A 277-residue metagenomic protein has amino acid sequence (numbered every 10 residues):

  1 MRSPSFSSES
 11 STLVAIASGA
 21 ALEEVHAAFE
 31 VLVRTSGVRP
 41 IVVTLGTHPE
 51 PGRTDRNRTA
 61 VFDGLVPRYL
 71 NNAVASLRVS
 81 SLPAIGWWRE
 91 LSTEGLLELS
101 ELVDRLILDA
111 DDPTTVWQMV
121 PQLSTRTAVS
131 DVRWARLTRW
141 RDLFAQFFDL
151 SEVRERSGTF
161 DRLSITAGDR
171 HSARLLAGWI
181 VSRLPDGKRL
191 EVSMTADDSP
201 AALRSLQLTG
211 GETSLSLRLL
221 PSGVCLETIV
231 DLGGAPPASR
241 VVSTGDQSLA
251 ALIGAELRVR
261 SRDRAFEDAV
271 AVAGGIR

Functional and structural regions predicted by a protein language model:
M1-R89: An N-terminal, globular interaction/scaffold subdomain
M1-S8, E23, W134-V153, A238-R240 (+1 more regions): Short N-terminal or domain-adjacent regulatory/targeting segments
V25-H26, L96-L97, A173-G178: A short acidic (Asp/Glu
V31-V43, V79-A84, E101-I107, R126-T127 (+1 more regions): Structural alpha-beta junctions
D55, E101, G158: Structured loop/turn residues at beta-strand edges in well-structured enzyme cores
D63-S151, D161-T166: Internal, hydrophobic cores of structured domains that mediate oligomerization or house catalytic pockets within large
T125-S214: A contiguous, surface-oriented mixed alpha/beta subdomain in the mid-to-C-terminal portion of proteins that forms
H171, L184-K188, D198-R277: Long, compositionally biased intrinsically disordered terminal regions
